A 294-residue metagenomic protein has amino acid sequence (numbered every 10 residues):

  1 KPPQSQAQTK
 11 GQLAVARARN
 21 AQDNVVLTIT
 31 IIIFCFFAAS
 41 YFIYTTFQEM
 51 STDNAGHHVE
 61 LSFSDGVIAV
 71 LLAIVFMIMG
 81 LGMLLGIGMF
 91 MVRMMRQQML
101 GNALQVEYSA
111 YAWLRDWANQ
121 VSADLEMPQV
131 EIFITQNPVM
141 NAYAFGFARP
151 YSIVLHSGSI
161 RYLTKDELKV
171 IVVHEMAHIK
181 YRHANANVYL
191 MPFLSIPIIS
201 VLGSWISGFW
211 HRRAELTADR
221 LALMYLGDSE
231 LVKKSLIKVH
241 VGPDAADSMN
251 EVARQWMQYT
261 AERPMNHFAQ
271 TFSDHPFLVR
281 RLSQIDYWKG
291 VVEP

Functional and structural regions predicted by a protein language model:
K1-K10, A148, S152-H156, R161: Short, charged cytosolic
K1-V139, P243, P294: Hydrophobic or amphipathic, alpha-helical segments that drive membrane association/targeting
A103-R115, G203-M224, S273: Active-site metal-coordination segments of metallo-dependent hydrolases
W117-S122, K169, R212-K233: An active-site-proximal "capping" alpha-helix that borders the catalytic cofactor pocket
A118, L155-G158, K169-H183, D219: Active-site recognition of the HExxH zinc-binding catalytic motif
M127-S152, L202-G203, M224-P294: Active-site-proximal gating segments in proteases and membrane effectors
H156-V170, F209-R212: Short pre-active-site segment immediately N-terminal to the catalytic Zn-binding motif
M176-P192, G227-E230: Catalytic Zn2+-binding segment of zinc metalloproteases
